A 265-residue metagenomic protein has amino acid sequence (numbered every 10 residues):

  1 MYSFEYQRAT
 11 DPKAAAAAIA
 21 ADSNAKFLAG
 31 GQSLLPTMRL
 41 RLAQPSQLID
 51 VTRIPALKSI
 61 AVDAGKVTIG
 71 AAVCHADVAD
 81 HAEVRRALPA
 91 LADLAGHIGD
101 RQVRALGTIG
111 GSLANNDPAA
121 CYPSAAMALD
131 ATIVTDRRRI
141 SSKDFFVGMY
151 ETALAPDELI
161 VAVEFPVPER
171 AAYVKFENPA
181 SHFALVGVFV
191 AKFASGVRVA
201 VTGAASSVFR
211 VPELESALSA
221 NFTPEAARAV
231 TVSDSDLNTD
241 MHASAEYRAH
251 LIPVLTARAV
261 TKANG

Functional and structural regions predicted by a protein language model:
M1-G265: C-terminal structural segment of proteins
